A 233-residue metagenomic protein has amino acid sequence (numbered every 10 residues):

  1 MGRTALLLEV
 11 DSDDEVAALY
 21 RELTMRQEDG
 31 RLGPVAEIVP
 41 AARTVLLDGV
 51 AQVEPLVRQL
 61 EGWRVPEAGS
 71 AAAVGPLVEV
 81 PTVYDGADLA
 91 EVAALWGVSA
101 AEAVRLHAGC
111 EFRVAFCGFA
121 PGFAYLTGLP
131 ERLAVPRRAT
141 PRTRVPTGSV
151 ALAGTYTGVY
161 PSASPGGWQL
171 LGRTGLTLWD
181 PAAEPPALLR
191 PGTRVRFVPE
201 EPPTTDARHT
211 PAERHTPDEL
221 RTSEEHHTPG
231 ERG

Functional and structural regions predicted by a protein language model:
M1-A207, E225, P229-G233: Glycine-rich active-site loops that engage anionic ligands at enzyme catalytic sites
H209, H215-D218, H226-H227: Intrinsic-disorder-associated, low-complexity terminal segments enriched in Asp/Asn/His/Tyr and depleted of Lys/Arg
